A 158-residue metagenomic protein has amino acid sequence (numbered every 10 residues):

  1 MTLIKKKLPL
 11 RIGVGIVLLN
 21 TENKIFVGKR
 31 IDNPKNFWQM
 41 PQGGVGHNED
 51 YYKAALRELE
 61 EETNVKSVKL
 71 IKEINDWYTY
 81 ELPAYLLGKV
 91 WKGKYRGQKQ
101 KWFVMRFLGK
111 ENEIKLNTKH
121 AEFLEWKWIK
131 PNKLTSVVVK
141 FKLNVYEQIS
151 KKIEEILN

Functional and structural regions predicted by a protein language model:
T2-I25, G44-H47: Conserved N-terminal beta-strand and adjoining loop/helix that marks the start of the Nudix/MutT-like hydrolase domain
N33-N36: A conserved beta-turn-beta hairpin within the catalytic core of GNAT-like acetyltransferases that forms part
Q39-P41: A short gly/proline-enriched turn/hairpin at secondary-structure junctions
G46-K140: Unchanged
T135-N158: Charged phosphate-binding loop/patch that engages nucleotide di/tri-phosphates or the phosphate backbone of nucleic
